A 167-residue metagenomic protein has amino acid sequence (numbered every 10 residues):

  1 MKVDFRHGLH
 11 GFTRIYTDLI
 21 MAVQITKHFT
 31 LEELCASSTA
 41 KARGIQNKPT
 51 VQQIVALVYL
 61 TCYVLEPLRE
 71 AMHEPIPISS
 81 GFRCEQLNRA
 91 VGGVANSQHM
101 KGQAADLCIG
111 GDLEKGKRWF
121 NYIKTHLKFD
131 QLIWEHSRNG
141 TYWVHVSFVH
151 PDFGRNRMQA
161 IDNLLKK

Functional and structural regions predicted by a protein language model:
H7-I20: Short, low-complexity, charge-dense intrinsically disordered segments
M21-H73: Active-site acidic/histidine clusters and adjacent loop/turn architecture that either coordinate catalytic ions
K48, Q52, Q86, V94: A glycine-rich, hydrophobic loop/mini-helix early in the fold
C62-G92: Extended, low-complexity, intrinsically disordered C-terminal regulatory tails of eukaryotic serine/threonine kinases
P77-S79, A104-C108, H145-S147: Structural recognition of the beta-strand scaffold that forms the well-ordered cores of secreted hydrolase catalytic
V91-D106: Active-site microenvironments of hydrolase-like enzyme catalytic domains
N96, I109-K167: Catalytic cores and adjacent binding grooves of peptidoglycan-active enzymes
